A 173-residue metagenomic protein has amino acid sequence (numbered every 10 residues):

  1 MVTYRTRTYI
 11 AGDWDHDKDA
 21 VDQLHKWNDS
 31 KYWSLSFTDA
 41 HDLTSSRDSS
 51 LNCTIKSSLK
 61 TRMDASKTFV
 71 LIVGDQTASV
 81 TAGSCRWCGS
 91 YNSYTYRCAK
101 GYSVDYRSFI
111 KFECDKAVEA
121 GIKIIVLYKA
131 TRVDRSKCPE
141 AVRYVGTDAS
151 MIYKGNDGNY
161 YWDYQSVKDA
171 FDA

Functional and structural regions predicted by a protein language model:
M1-T68, D172-A173: Conserved N-terminal substructure of TIR/SEFIR domains
V2, R7, Y128-A173: C-terminal interaction surface of TIR/SEFIR-family domains
K31-S58, D75-S90, T95-V104: Conserved BB-loop
F37, I124, S150-I152: Conserved beta-strand scaffold positions in the cores of enzyme catalytic domains, especially in NTP/NDP-utilizing
L71: Redox-cofactor binding/interface segments in oxidoreductases and associated redox assembly factors
G74-D75, A130: Flexible loop residues that form catalytic and substrate-binding hotspots at small-molecule/glycan-binding clefts
V80-R135, E140: Amphipathic helical hotspot of TIR/SEFIR-family domains
